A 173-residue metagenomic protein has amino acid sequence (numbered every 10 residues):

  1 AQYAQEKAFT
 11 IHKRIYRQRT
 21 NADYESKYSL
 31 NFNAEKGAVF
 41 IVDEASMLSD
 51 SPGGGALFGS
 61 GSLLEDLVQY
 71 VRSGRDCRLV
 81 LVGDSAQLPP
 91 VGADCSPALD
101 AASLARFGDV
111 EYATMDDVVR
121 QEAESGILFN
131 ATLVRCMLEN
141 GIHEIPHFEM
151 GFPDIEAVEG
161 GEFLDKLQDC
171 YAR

Functional and structural regions predicted by a protein language model:
A1-F40: Inter-Walker segment of RecA-like/P-loop motor cores
Y3-Q5, D23-Y24, G54-F58, D94-A98: Short, glycine/charged-enriched secondary-structure capping and boundary segments
K7-F9, I41, V80, E111-D116: Hydrophobic/aromatic beta-strand patches that form the interior of the parallel beta-sheet core in alpha/beta enzyme
N33, V39-I41, S49, L67-V68: Conserved helicase NTPase motor core
K36-V39, G74-L81: Loop/turn-to-beta-strand initiation segments
D43-A45, S85: Walker B catalytic acidic pair
M47-S60, A93, Q121-E122: Flexible beta-alpha connector loops of hexameric P-loop NTPases
L63-D66, Y70-C77, A86-R173: Conserved helicase motor core of P-loop NTPases
